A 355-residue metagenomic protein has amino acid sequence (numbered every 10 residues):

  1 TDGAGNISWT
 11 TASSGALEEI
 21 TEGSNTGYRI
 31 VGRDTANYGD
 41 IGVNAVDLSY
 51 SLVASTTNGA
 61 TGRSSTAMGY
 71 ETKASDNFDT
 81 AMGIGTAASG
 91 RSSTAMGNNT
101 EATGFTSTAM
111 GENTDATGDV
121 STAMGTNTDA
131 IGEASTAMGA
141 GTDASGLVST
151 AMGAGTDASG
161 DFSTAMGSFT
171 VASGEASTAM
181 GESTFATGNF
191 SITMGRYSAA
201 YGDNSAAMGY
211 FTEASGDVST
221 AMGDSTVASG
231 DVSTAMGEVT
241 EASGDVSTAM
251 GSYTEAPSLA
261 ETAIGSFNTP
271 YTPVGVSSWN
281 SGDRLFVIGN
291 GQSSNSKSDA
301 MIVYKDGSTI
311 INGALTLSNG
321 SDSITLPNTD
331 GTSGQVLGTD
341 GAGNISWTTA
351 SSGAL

Functional and structural regions predicted by a protein language model:
T1-S14, W279-T309, G313-G353: Extracellular repetitive beta-rich solenoid segments
G15-N312: Periodic small-residue-enriched repeat registers in elongated scaffold domains
